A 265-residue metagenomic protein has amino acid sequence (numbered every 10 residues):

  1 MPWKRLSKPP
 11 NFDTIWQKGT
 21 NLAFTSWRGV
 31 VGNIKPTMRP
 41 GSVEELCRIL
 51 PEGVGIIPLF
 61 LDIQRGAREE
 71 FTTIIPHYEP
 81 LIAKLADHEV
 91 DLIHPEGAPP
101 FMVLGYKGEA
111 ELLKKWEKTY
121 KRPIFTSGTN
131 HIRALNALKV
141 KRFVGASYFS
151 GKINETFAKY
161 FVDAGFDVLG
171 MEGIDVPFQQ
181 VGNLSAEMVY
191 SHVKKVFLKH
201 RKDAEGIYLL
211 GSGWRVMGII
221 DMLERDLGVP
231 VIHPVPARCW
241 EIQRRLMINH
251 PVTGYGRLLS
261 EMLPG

Functional and structural regions predicted by a protein language model:
P2-P80, F149-N154, A158-M188: N-terminal glycine-rich anion-binding loop in soluble enzyme alpha/beta folds
I75-H88, S191-D203: Short, well-structured alpha-helical segments in soluble
L85-S127: Glycine/small-residue-rich loop that forms an oxyanion/phosphate-binding "nest" at active or ligand-binding sites
D91-E96, V144-G145, A204-G211: Periplasmic-binding protein-like
L112-L135, G170, L223-I242: Short, acidic/small-residue loops that bind anionic groups at enzyme active sites
W116, R122-Q179, S260, P264: Conserved beta-alpha
V176-V181, V229-P251: Short, flexible loop segments at boundaries between secondary-structure elements
Y190-L223, L227, R238-C239: Hydrophobic alpha-helical
